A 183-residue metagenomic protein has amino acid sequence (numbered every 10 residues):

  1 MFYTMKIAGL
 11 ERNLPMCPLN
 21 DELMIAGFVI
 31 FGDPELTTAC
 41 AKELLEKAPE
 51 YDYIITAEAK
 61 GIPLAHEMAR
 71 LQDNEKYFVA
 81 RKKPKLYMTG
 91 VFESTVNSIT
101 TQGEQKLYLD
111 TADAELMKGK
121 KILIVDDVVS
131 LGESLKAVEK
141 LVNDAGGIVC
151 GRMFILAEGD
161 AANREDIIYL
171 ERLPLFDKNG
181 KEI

Functional and structural regions predicted by a protein language model:
M1-Y51: Active-site-facing substrate-recognition patch
F2-T4, K136-I183: PRPP-dependent phosphoribosyltransferase catalytic core
Y51-E58: Short glycine-rich phosphate-binding loop at a beta-alpha junction
D52, K120, C150: Conserved acidic residues
E58-L64: Gly/Ser/Thr-rich loops at beta-strand to alpha-helix junctions that form or flank small-molecule/cofactor-binding
L64-Q72, E139: Short Gly/Thr/Asp-enriched flexible loops that form oxyanion-binding sites at enzyme active sites
D73-E75, G146-G147: A short helix->loop->beta-strand "cap" motif at the edges of active sites that frequently abuts
E75-I122: Short, glycine/charge-rich flexible loops or terminal/linker lids adjacent to PRPP-binding catalytic cores
